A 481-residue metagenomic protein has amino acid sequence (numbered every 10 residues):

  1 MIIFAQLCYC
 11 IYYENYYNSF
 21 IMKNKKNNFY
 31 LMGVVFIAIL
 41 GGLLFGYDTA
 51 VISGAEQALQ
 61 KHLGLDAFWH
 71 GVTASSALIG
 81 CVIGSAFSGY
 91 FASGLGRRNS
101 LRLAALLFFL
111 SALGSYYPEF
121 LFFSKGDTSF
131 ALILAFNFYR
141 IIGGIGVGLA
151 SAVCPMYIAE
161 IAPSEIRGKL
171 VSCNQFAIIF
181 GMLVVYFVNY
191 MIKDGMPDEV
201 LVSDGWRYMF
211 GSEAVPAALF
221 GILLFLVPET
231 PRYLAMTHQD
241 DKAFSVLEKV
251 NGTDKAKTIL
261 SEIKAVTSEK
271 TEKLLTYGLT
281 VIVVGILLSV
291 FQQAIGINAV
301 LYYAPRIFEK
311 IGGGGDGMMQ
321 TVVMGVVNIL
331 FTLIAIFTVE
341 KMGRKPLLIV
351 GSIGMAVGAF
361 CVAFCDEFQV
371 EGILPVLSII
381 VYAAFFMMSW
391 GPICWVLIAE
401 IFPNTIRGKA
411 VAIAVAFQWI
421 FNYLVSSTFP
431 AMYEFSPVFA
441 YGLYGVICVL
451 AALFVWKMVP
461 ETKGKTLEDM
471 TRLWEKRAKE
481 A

Functional and structural regions predicted by a protein language model:
I3, Y9, Y13-Y17, I21-K242 (+2 more regions): Alpha-helical transmembrane bundle of multi-pass membrane proteins
K242-A243, K255: Short phosphate-engaging motifs
K249-I259: Short intracellular "coupling" helices and adjacent cytoplasmic loop segments at the cytosolic face of multi-pass
